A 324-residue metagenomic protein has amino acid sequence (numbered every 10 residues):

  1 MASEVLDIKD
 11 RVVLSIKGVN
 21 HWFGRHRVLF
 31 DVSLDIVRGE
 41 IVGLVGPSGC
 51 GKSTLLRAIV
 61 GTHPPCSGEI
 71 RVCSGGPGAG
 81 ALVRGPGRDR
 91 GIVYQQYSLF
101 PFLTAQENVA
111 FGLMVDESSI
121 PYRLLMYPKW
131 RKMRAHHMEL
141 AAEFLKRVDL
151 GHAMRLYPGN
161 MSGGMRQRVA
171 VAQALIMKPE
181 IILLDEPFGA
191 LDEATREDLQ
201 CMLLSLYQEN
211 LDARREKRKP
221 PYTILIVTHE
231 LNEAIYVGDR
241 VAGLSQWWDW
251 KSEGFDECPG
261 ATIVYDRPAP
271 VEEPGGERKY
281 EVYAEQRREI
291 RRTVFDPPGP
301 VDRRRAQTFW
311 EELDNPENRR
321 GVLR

Functional and structural regions predicted by a protein language model:
V45-P47: The feature captures the beta-strand-to-loop junction immediately N-terminal to the Walker
V60: Helix-to-loop junction immediately C-terminal to a conserved catalytic motif
G76-Y94, L124-M138, K217-K219, G276 (+2 more regions): ABC ATPase NBD coupling module
A110, M114-E117, P121-A153, L203-Q208 (+1 more regions): Conserved ABC ATPase "signature" region
Y157-M161, M165: Conserved ABC ATPase signature
K178: Conserved catalytic motifs of ABC-family nucleotide-binding domains
